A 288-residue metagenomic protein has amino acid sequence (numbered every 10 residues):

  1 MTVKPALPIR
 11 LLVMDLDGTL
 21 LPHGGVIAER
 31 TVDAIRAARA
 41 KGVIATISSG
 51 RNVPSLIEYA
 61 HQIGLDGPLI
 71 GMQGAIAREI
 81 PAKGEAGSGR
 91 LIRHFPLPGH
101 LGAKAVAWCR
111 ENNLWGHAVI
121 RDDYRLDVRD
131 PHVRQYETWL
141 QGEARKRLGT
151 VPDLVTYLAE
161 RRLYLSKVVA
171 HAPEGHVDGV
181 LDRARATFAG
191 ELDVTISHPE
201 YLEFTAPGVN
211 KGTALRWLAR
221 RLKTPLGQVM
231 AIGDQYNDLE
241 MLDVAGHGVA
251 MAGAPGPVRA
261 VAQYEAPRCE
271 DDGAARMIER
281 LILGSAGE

Functional and structural regions predicted by a protein language model:
T2-L11, P22, A28, E203-E288: Mg2+-dependent phosphoryl-transfer enzymes with acidic/Ser/Thr/Gly-rich catalytic loops
D15: Active-site residues of response regulator receiver
G25-K41, H94-A103, T150-L154, G179 (+3 more regions): Short, acidic loop-to-helix structural element flanking the phosphoryl-transfer center in phosphate-processing enzymes
V26-T138: Active-site phosphate-binding/coordination module
A38, S49, Q73, V168 (+3 more regions): Residue-level signal for inorganic ion chemistry
G42-T46, D66-G67, K167, G227-V229 (+1 more regions): Short active-site oxyanion
I63-L65, M72-Q73, F188-G190, V244-A245 (+1 more regions): Short, structured coil segments at secondary-structure junctions
W108, N112-I232: Conserved acidic, metal-coordinating active-site core of Asp-based, Mg2+-dependent phosphoryl-transfer enzymes
